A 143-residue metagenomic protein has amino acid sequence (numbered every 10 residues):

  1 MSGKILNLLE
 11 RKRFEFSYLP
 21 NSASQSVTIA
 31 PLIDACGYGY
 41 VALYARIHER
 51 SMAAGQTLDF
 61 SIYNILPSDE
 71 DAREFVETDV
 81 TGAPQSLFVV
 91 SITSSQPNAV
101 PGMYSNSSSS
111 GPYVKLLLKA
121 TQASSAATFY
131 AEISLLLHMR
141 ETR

Functional and structural regions predicted by a protein language model:
M1-G37, S86-V90: Solvent-exposed, flexible loop/coil segments flanking beta-strands in beta-rich domains
M1-Y18, A45, A53, D71 (+2 more regions): C-terminal interaction-tip segments
I5-L8, Y18, P31-L32, A42 (+5 more regions): Acidic/proline-rich low-complexity IDRs
I29-Y63, P112-L118: Beta-rich globular "head" domains
A30-D34, E77-S125, Y130-M139: Beta-sandwich interaction modules
I65-D71: Change "in extracellular beta-sheet-rich domains … of secreted and cell-surface proteins" to "in beta-sheet-rich domains
